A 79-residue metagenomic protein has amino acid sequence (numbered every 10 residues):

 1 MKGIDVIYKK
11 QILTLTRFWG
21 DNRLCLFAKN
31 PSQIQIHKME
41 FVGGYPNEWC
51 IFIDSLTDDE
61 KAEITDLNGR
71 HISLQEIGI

Functional and structural regions predicted by a protein language model:
M1-V6: Short coil-to-beta transition motif at edge beta-strands of beta-rich domains
L15-S73: Acidic, low-complexity, intrinsically disordered interaction modules
I77-I79: Short acidic DE-rich linear segments
